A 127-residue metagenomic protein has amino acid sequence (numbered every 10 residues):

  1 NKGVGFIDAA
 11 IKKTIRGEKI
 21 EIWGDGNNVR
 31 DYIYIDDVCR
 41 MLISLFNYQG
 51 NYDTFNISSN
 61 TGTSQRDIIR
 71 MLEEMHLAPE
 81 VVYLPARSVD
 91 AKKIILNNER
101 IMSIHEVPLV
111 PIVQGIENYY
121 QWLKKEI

Functional and structural regions predicted by a protein language model:
N1-F6: Flexible, glycine-rich beta-alpha linker
T14-I127: C-terminal substrate-binding subdomain of Rossmann-fold SDR/epimerase-dehydratase oxidoreductases
